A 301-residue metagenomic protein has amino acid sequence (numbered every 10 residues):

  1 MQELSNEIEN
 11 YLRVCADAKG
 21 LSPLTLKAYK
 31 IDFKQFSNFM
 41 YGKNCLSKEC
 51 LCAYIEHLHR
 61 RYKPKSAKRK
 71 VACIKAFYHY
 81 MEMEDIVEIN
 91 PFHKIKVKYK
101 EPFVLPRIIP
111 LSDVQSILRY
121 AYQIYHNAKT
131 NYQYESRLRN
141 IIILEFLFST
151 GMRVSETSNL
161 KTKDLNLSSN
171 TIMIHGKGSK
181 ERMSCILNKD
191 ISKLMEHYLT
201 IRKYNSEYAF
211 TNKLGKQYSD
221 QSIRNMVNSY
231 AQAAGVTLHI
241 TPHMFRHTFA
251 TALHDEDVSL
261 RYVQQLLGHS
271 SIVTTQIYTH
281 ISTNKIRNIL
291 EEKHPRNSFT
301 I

Functional and structural regions predicted by a protein language model:
M1-I301: Conserved catalytic core of the tyrosine transesterase superfamily
